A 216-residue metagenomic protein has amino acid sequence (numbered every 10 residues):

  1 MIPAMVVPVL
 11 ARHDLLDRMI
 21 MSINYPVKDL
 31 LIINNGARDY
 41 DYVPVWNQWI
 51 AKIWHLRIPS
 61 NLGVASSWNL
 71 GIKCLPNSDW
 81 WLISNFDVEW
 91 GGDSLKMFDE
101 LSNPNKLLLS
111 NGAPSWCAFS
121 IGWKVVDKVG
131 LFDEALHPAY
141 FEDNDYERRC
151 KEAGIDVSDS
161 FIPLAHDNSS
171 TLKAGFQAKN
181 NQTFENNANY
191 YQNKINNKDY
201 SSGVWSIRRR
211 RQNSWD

Functional and structural regions predicted by a protein language model:
A11-Y25: Short, well-formed alpha-helical segments that are part of the catalytic scaffolds of diverse glycosyltransferases
K28-A37, L56-I58: Short beta-strand/loop segment that forms part of the nucleotide-sugar
I33-V43, D87-E89: A conserved acidic beta->alpha catalytic loop
I58-L75: Glycine-rich, basic loop-to-helix element that forms the pyrophosphate-binding segment of sugar-nucleotide handling
S78-E89: Short beta-strand-to-loop acidic/aromatic patch adjacent to the donor-nucleotide binding site
D93-S110: Conserved donor-nucleotide/metal-binding helix-loop-beta segment in metal-dependent transferases, i.e., the alpha-helix
K106-K124, K128, P138-A139: A recurrent flexible, glycine/aromatic-enriched loop bordering the glycosyltransferase active site that acts as
E142-D216: C-terminal catalytic/acceptor-binding lobe
